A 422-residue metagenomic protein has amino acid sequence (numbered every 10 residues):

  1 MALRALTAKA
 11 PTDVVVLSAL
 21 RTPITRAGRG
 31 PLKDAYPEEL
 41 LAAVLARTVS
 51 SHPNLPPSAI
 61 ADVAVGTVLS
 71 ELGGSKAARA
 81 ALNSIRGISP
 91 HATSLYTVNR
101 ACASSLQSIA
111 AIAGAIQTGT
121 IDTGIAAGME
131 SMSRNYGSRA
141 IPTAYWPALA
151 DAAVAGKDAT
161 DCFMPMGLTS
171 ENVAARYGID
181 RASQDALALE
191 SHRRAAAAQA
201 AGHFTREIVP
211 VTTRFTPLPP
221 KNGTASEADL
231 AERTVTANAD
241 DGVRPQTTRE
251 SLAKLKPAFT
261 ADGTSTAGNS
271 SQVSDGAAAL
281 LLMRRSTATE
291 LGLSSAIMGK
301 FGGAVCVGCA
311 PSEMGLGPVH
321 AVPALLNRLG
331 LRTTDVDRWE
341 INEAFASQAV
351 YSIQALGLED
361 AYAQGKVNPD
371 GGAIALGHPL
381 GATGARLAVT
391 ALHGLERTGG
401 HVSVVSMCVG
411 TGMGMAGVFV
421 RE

Functional and structural regions predicted by a protein language model:
L3-P37, A175, T248-L316, H320-A324 (+4 more regions): Condensing-enzyme catalytic core mediating Claisen C-C bond formation in acyl metabolism
L3-R86, T97, N172-R181, A198 (+3 more regions): Conserved active-site "lid/cap" helical segment
R21-P23, D34, E38, A42-A43 (+3 more regions): N-terminal extracellular/periplasmic Venus flytrap/periplasmic-binding protein-like
A35, T67-T123, T160-L168, Q246-Q272 (+2 more regions): Conserved catalytic cysteine-centered active-site region of acyl-thioester-dependent Claisen-condensing enzymes
P57-G66, S94-N99, G124-E130, D185-E190 (+5 more regions): Beta-strand segments within the central parallel beta-sheet cores of soluble alpha/beta enzyme folds
V98-E130, A174-F204, A279-T287, I353 (+2 more regions): Active-site-proximal alpha-helical scaffold in enzymes
D122-V173: Flexible glycine-/small-residue-enriched beta->alpha junction loops that bind anionic phosphate/pyrophosphate groups
E171, F204, G302-A375: Active-site pocket-lining segment
